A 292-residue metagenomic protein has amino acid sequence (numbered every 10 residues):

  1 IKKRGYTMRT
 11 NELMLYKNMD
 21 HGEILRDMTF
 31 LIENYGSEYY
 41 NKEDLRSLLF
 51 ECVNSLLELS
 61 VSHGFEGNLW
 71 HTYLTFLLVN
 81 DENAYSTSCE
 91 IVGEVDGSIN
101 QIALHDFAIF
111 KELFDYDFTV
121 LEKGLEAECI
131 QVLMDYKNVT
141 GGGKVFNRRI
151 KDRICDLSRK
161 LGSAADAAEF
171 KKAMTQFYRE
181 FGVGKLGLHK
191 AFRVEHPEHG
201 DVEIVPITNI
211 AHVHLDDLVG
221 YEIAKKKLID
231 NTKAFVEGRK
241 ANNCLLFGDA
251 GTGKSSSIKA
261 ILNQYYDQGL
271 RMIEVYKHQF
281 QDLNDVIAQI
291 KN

Functional and structural regions predicted by a protein language model:
G5-V219, I223: AAA+ P-loop ATPase mechanoenzymes
H196, A250, Y276-Q279: Short, flexible loop/turn elements at secondary-structure junctions
I210-C244: Pre-Walker A (pre-P-loop) alpha-helix and adjacent loop at the N terminus of AAA/AAA+ ATPase modules, a conserved
G220-A224, K254, Q279: Phosphate/oxyanion-binding active-site loops and adjacent basic polyanion-contact surfaces
I229-K233, K259-L262, I287: Short, well-ordered alpha-helical packing segments
N243-M272: Walker A/P-loop
Q264-N292: AAA+/P-loop NTPase substrate/partner-engagement loops
